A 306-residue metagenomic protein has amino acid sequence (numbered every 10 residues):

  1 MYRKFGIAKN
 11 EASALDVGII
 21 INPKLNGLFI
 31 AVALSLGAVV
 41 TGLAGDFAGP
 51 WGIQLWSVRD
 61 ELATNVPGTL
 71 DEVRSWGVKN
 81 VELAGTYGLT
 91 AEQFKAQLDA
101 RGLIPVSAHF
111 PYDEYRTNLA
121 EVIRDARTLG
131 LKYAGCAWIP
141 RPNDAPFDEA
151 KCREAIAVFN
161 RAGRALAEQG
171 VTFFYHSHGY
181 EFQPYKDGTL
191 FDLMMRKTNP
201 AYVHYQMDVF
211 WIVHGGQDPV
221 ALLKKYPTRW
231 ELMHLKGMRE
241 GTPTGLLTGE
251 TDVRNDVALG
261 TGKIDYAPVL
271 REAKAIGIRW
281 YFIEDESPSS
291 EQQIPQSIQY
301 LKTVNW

Functional and structural regions predicted by a protein language model:
F5-F29: Bacterial N-terminal signal peptides that target proteins for export
G27-V39: Bacterial N-terminal signal peptides
V40-Y133, T228, Q299, T303-W306: N-terminal pre-domain/capping segments
G49-Q54, V81-L83, P105-A108, A134-C136 (+4 more regions): Hydrophobic faces of well-ordered beta-strands that scaffold small-molecule active sites in alpha/beta enzyme cores
V58-T64, N80-Q93, F110-N118, P142-P146 (+6 more regions): Acidic-and-aromatic substrate-binding clefts and catalytic sites of carbohydrate-active enzymes
D71, N80, Y87, Y112-Y205 (+1 more regions): Active-site acidic/histidine proton-transfer and metal-coordination neighborhood in alpha/beta enzyme cores
E168-K263: Acidic/histidine-rich catalytic cores of soluble enzymes
N255-G262, A267-L270, G277-E284: H/E-rich (His + Asp/Glu) clusters that bind or coordinate divalent metals
